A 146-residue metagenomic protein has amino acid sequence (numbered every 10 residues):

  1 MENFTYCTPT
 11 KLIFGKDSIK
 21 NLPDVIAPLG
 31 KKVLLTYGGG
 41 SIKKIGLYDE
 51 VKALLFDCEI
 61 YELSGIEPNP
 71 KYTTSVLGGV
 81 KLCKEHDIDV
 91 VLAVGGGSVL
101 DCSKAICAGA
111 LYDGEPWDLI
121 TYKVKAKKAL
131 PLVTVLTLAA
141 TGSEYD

Functional and structural regions predicted by a protein language model:
M1-V90: ATP/NTP phosphate-donor binding region
T73-D146: Glycine/threonine-rich beta-strand-loop-alpha-helix active-site module that forms ligand/phosphate-binding
